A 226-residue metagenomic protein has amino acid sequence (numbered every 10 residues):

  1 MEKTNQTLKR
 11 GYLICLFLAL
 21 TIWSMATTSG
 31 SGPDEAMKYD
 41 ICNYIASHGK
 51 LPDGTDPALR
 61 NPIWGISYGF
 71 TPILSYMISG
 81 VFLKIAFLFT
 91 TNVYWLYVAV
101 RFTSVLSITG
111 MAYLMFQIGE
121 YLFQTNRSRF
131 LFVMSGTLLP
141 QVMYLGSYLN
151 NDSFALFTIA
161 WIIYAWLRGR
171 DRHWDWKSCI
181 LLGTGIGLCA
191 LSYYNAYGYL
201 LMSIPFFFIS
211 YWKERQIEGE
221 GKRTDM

Functional and structural regions predicted by a protein language model:
N5-A36, N43-G54, I63: Transmembrane signal-anchor helices characteristic of membrane glycosylation enzymes that use polyprenol
L8-G11, F89-Y94, M115-L138, L156-F157: Transmembrane-helix signature of polytopic, membrane-embedded enzymes that assemble or transfer cell-envelope glycans
G69, I73, M77, V81 (+1 more regions): Loop-to-helix entry region of an early transmembrane alpha helix in multi-pass inner-membrane enzymes
V98-F123, W161: Transmembrane-helix motifs of polytopic, lipid-linked glycan transferases
L114-Q117, F154-R172, T184-I186, S203: Specific aromatic-rich, kink-prone transmembrane helix
Q141-F154: Short acidic/glycine- and proline-prone juxtamembrane loop motifs at membrane-interface regions of multi-pass membrane
R168-R170, Y199-M226: Perimembrane helix-loop-helix junctions
S178-Y194: Membrane-interface alpha helices of multi-pass inner-membrane proteins
